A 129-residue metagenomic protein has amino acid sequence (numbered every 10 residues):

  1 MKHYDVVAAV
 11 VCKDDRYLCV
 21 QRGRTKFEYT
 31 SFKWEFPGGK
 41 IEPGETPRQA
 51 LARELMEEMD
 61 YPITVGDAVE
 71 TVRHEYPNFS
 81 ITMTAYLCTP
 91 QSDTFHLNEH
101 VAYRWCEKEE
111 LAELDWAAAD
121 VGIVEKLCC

Functional and structural regions predicted by a protein language model:
M1-L18, K40: Conserved N-terminal beta-strand and adjoining loop/helix that marks the start of the Nudix/MutT-like hydrolase domain
D5-V7, D15, I81-T84, V101: Change "...and in nucleic-acid phosphodiester-cleaving endonucleases..." to "...and in nucleic-acid processing enzymes
V11-C12, C19, C88, W105: Conserved hydrophobic "DFG−1" position in protein kinase catalytic cores
R16-E57: Conserved Nudix-box catalytic region and its N-terminal flanking loop in Nudix hydrolases and closely related
E58-V65: Short secondary-structure junctions
P62, V72-T94, A102-R104, K108: Active-site-adjacent beta-strand/loop module that shapes the phosphate/pyrophosphate-binding cleft
D67-T71: Conserved S-adenosyl-L-methionine
L87, F95-L127: NUDIX/MutT-family hydrolases
